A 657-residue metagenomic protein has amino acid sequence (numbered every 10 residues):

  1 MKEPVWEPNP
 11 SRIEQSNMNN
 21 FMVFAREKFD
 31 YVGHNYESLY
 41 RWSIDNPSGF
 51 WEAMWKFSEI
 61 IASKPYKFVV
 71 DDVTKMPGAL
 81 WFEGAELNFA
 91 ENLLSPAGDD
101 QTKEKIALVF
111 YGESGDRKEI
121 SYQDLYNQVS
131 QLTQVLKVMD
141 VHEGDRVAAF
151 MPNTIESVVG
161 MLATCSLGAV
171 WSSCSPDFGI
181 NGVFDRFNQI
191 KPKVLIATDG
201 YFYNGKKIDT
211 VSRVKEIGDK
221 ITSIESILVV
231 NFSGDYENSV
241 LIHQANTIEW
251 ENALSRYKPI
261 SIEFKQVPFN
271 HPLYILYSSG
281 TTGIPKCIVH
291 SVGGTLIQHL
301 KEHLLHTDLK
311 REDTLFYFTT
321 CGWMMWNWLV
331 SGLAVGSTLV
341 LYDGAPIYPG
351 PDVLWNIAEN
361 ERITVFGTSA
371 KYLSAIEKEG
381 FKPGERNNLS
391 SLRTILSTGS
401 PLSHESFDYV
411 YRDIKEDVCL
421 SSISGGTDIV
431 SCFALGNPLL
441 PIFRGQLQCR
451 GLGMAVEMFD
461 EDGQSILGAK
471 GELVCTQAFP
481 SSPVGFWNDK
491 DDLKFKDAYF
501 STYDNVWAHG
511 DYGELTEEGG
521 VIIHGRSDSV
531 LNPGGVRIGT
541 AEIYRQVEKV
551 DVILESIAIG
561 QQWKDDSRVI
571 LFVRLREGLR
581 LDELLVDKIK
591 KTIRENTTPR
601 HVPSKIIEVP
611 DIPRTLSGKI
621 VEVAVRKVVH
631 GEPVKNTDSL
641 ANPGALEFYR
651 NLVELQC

Functional and structural regions predicted by a protein language model:
S38-W42, A90-E91, L108-L162, G179-F184 (+2 more regions): Conserved AMP-binding/adenylate-forming core of the ANL superfamily
E104-I106, V229, I242-Y277, I284 (+3 more regions): Conserved pre-ATP/AMP-binding loop-to-beta segment of ANL
A149, C174-D199, V214, I347 (+11 more regions): AMP-binding/adenylate-forming catalytic core of the ANL superfamily
P152, V194-R213, G234, D343-I347 (+3 more regions): Adenylate-forming
S166-N252, E361-R362, S369-A370: Structural core segment of the AMP-binding/adenylate-forming
S226-N231, E595-I620, E632-Q656: AMP-binding/adenylate-forming catalytic domain of the ANL superfamily
G294-T314, M324-T364, E379: Conserved AMP-binding/adenylation subdomain of ANL enzymes
L305, R393-G520, S527-V530, I543: Conserved AMP-binding/adenylate-forming
